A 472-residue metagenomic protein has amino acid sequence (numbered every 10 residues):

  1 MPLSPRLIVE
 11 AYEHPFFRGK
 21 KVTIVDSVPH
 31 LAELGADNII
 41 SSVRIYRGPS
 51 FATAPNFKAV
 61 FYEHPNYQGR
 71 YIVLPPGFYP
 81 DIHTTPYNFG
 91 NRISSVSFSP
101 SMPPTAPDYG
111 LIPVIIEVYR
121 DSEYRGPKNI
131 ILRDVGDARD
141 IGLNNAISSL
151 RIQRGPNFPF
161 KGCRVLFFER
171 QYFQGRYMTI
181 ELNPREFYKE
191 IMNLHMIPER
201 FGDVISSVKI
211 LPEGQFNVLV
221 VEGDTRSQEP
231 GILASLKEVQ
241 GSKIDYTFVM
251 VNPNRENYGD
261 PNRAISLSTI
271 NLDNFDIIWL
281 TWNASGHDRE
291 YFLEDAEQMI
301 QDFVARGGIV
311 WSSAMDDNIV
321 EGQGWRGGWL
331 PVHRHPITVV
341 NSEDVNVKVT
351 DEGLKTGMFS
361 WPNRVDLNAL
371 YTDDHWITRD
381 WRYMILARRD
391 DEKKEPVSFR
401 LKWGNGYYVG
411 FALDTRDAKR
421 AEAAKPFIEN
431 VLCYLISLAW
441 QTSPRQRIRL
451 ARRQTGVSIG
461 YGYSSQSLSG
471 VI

Functional and structural regions predicted by a protein language model:
M1-Q215, Y461-I472: Compact beta-sheet-dominated domain cores in extracellular/mature segments
V9, I40, A59, I147 (+3 more regions): Extracytoplasmic/secreted envelope proteins and their assembly/folding machinery, especially bacterial periplasmic
Y12, Y62, Y119, F168 (+5 more regions): Residue-level detector of buried hydrophobic side-chain packing in well-ordered secondary-structure elements
F16-F17, N66-Y67, E123-Y124, Y172-F173 (+7 more regions): Solvent-exposed loop/turn segments at secondary-structure junctions within structured extracellular/periplasmic domains
L34-D37, T84-G90, G142, E199-G202 (+3 more regions): Structural alpha-beta junctions
G214-A234, I277, W282, G328-P331 (+3 more regions): Extracellular ligand-binding/catalytic regions of CAZymes and related secreted enzymes and adhesion modules
L219-G327: Helical hinge/lid and interdomain linker segments adjacent to catalytic or ligand-binding clefts that mediate domain
A284-N368, T372-D373, T378, Y383-I385 (+3 more regions): A glycine-rich, often tryptophan-bearing local segment used as a flexible ligand/cofactor-contacting loop or short
